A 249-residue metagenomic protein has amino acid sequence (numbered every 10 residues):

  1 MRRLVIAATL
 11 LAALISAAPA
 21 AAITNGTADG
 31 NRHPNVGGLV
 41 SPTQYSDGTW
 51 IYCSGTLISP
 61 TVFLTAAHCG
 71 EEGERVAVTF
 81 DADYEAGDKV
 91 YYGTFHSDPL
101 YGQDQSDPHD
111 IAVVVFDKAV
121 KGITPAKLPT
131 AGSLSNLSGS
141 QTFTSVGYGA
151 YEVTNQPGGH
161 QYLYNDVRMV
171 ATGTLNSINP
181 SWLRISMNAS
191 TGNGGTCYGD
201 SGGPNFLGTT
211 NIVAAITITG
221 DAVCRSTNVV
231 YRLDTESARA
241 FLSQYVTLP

Functional and structural regions predicted by a protein language model:
M1-A22: Secretory targeting and sorting signals
I23, D29-N35, I51-E71, A77-V78 (+2 more regions): C-terminal subregion of chymotrypsin/trypsin-like serine protease catalytic domains
I23-R32, T43, E71, V76-S135 (+1 more regions): Conserved catalytic-core segment of clan PA serine endopeptidases
N31-G38, S181-R184: Short, hydrophobic/aromatic-rich segments at coil-to-beta transitions
P42-Y45, H68-E72, A82-E85, F116-G122 (+6 more regions): Acidic glycine-/aspartate-rich tracts in secreted/extracellular proteins
S46, V76-E85, Y101, G139 (+4 more regions): Conserved active-site regions of diverse hydrolases
P108-N193, N228, T235-S243: Chymotrypsin/trypsin-fold serine protease catalytic domain
